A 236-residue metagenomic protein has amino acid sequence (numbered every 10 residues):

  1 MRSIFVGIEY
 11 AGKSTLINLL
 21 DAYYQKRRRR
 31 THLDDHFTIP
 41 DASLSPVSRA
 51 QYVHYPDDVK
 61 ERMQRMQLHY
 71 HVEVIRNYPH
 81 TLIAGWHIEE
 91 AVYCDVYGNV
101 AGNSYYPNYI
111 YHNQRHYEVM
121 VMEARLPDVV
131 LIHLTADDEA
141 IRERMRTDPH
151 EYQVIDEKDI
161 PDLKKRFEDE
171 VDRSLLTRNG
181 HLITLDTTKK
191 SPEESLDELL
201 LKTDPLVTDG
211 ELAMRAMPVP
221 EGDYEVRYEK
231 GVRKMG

Functional and structural regions predicted by a protein language model:
F5: Hydrophobic anchor at the beta1->P-loop junction of P-loop NTPases
I8: P-loop (Walker A) phosphate-binding loop of NTP-binding proteins
A11: ATP-binding Walker
S14: Walker A/P-loop
N18-N77, Y93: Conserved substrate/cofactor phosphate-moiety recognition/catalytic segment in nucleotide-dependent phosphotransferases
H54-L126: Glycine-rich phosphate-binding loop used to anchor ATP phosphates in small-molecule kinases, encompassing both
Y93, Y97-E170: A glycine- and Lys/Arg-enriched "phosphate-lid" helix/loop adjacent to the NTP-binding pocket of small-molecule kinases
R146-G236: NTP-dependent small-molecule kinase module
